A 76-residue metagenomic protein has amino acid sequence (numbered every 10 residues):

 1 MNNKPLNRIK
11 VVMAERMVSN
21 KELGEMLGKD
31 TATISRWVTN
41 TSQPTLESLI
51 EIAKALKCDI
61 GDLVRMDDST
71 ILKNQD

Functional and structural regions predicted by a protein language model:
M1, V11, R16-M17, V64-D76: Short, charged recognition helix plus adjacent turn of helix-turn-helix-like nucleic-acid-binding domains
N7-M26: Short basic helix-loop element that most often maps to the first helix and adjoining turn of HTH DNA-binding modules
I9, L23-G24, I34-W37, L63: Conserved hydrophobic/aromatic packing and binding residues within compact polymer-binding modules
E15, T41-P44, A55: Helix-turn-helix/winged-helix DNA-binding modules
G28-P44: Recognition helix of helix-turn-helix/homeodomain-like DNA-binding domains that insert into the DNA major groove
E47-D62: DNA major-groove recognition helix of helix-turn-helix/homeodomain DNA-binding modules
